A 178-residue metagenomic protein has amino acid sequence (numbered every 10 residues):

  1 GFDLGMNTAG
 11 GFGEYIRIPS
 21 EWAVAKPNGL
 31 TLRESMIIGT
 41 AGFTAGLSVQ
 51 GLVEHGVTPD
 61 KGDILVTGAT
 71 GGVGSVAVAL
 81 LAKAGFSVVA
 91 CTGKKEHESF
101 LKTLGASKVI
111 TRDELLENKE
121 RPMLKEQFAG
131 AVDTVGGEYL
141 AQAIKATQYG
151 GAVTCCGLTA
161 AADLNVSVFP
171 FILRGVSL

Functional and structural regions predicted by a protein language model:
G1-A25: Glycine-rich phosphate/adenylate-binding loop and adjacent beta-alpha elements of nucleotide- or dinucleotide-binding
D3, N7, E138-L178: Glycine-rich phosphate-binding loop and adjacent beta-alpha segment of Rossmann(oid) nucleotide-cofactor-binding
G11-F12, G93-F100, A162-V168: Short, glycine/polar-rich helix-capping loops at beta-to-alpha or helix-loop-helix junctions that flank or form
G13, A106, Q127-A129, F171: Local beta-strand N-terminus motif with an aromatic residue
R33: C-terminal boundary of histidine-terminating zinc-finger modules
M36-R112: Mid-domain Rossmann-like dinucleotide-binding core that forms the NAD(H)/NADP(H) cofactor-binding site
L115-E126: Short amphipathic alpha-helix with an adjacent loop that forms part of the alpha/beta core around
A129-V132, T154: N-terminal Rossmann-like NAD(P) cofactor-binding module of classical short-chain dehydrogenase/reductase
